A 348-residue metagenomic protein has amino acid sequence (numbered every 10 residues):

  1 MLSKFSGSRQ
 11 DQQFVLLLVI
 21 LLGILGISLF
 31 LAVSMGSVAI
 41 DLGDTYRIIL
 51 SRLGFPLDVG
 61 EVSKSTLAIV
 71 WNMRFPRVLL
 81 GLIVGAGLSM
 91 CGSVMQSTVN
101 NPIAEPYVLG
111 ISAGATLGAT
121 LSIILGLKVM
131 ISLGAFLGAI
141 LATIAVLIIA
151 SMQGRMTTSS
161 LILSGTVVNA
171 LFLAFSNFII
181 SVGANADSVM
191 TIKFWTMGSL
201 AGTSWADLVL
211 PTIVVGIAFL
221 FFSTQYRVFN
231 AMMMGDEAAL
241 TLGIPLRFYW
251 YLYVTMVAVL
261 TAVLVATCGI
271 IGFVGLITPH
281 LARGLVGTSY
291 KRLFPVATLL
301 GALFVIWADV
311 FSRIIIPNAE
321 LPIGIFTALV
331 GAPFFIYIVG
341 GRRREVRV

Functional and structural regions predicted by a protein language model:
M1-V348: Alpha-helical transmembrane segments in inner-membrane proteins
